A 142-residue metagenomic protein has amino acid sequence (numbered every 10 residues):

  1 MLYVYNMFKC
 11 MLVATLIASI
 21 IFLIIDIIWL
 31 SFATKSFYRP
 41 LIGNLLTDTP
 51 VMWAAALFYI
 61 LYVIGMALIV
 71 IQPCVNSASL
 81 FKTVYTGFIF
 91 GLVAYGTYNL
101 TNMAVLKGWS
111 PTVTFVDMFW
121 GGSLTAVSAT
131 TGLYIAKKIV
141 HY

Functional and structural regions predicted by a protein language model:
L2-Y142: Juxtamembrane/disordered regions of integral membrane proteins
